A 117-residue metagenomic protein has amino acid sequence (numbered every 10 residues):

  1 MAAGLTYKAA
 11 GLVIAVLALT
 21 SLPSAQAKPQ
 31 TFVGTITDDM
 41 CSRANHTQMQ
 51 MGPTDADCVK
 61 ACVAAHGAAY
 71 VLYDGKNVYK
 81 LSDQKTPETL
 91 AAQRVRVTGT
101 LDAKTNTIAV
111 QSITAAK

Functional and structural regions predicted by a protein language model:
M1-L12: Bacterial N-terminal signal peptides that target proteins for export
A10-S21: Bacterial N-terminal signal peptides
P23-K117: Conserved RNA-binding domains used in RNP assembly and mRNA/RNA metabolism
